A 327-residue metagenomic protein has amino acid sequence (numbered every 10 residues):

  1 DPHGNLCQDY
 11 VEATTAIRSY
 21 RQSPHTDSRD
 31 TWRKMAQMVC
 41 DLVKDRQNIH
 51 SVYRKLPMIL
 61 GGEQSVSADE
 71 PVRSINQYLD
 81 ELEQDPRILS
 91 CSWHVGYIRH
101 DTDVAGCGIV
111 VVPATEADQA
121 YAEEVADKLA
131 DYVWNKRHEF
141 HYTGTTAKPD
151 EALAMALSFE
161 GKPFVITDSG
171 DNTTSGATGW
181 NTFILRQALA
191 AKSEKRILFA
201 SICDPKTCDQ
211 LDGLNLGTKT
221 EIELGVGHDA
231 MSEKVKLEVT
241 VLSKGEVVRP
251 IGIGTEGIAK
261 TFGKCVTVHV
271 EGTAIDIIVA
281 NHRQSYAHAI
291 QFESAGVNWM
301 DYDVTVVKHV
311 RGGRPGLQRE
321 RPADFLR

Functional and structural regions predicted by a protein language model:
P2-K44, D168-F183, L189, S193-K206: Active-site histidine-anchored catalytic micro-motif
Q8, D27-R29, D103, Q119-A120 (+4 more regions): Short helix/loop capping segments that flank catalytic or ligand/cofactor-binding pockets
T15, F164, D303: Conserved acidic residues
H25-W32, N48, N298, R314-P315: Active-site-adjacent betaalpha module
V43-P71: Internal, active-site/partner-interface "lid" segment
E63-T273, I278-H282: Hard-cation-handling environments
W134, R249-R327: Extended hydrophobic packing segments that form well-structured cores
